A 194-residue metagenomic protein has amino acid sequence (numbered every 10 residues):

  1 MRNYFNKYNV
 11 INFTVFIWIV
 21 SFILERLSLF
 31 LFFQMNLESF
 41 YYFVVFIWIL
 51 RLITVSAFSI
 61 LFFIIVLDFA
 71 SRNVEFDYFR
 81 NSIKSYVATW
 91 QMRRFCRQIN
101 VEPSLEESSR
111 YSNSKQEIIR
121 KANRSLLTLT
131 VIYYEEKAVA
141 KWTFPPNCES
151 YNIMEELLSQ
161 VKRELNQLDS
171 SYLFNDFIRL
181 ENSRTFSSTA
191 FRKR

Functional and structural regions predicted by a protein language model:
M1-S85: N-terminal alpha-helical membrane-insertion module
V55-F69, I99-R110, A190-F191: Juxtamembrane/interfacial segments around transmembrane helices
S71-S108: Cytosolic juxtamembrane segments of membrane proteins
Y78-S82, A88-M92, S125-L126, I132-A140: Cytosolic, positively charged, low-complexity intrinsically disordered regions immediately flanking transmembrane
I99-L105, Y134-E135, N147-N152: A broad, low-specificity signal for short, low-complexity segments enriched in glycine/proline and polar/charged
E106-V139: An N-terminal amphipathic alpha-helical segment
K137-R194: Cytosol-/stroma-facing membrane-proximal "stalk/adaptor" domains immediately downstream of transmembrane anchors
